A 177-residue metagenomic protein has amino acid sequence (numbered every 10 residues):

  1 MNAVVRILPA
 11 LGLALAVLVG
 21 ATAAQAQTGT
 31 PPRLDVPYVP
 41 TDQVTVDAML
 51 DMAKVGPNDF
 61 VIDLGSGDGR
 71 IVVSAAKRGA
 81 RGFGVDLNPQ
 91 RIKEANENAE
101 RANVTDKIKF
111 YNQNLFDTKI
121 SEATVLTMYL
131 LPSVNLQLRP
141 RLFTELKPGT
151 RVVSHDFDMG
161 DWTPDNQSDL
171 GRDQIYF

Functional and structural regions predicted by a protein language model:
V5-P9, A23-D59: S-adenosyl-L-methionine
P9-G20: Bacterial N-terminal signal peptides
P57-G67: Conserved class I S-adenosyl-L-methionine
D68-A80: Conserved SAM-binding loop of SAM-dependent methyltransferases across substrates and taxa, primarily the Class I
R81-D86: Conserved SAM-binding motif I beta-strand of class I
P89-E122: S-adenosyl-L-methionine
I120-Q137: A short SAM/SAH-binding and catalytic strip from SAM-dependent methyltransferases
S133-F177: C-terminal substrate-binding/active-site "lid" region of AdoMet-derived donor-dependent transferases
